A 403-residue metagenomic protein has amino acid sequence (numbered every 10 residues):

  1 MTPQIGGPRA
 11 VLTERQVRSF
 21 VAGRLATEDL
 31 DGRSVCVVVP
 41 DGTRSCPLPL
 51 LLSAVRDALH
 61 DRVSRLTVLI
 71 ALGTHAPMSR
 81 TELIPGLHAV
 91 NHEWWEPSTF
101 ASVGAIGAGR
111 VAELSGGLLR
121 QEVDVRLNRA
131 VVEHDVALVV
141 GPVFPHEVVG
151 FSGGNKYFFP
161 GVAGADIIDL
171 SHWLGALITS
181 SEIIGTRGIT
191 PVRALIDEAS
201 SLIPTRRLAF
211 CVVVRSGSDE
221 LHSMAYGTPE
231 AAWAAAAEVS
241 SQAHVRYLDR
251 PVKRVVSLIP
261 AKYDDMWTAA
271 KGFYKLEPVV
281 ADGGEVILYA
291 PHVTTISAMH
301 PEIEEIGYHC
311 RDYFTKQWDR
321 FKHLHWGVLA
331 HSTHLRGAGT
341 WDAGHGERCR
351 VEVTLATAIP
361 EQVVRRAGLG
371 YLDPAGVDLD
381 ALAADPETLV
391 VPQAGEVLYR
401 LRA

Functional and structural regions predicted by a protein language model:
I5, E14, R18, H345-A403: Extended hydrophobic packing segments that form well-structured cores
V21-C36, L59-V63, A130-E133, I203-P204 (+2 more regions): Glycine-rich phosphate/diphosphate-binding loops that line cofactor/substrate pockets in enzymes
S34-R44, L69-G73, V139, V255-I259: Short glycine-rich or small-residue beta-strand-to-loop segments that form or flank ligand, phosphate, metal/Fe-S
R44-L66, A269-V280: Histidine-anchored nucleotide/phosphate-binding helix
S64-T74, A89-H92, E285-P291, V353-A356: Short internal beta-strands
T67-A112, C310-S332: Long, charge-dense
N91-E93, P97-Y247, P251: Conserved, well-structured core segments that form the ligand-binding/active-site neighborhood of functional domains
D264-T354: C-terminal catalytic subdomain
